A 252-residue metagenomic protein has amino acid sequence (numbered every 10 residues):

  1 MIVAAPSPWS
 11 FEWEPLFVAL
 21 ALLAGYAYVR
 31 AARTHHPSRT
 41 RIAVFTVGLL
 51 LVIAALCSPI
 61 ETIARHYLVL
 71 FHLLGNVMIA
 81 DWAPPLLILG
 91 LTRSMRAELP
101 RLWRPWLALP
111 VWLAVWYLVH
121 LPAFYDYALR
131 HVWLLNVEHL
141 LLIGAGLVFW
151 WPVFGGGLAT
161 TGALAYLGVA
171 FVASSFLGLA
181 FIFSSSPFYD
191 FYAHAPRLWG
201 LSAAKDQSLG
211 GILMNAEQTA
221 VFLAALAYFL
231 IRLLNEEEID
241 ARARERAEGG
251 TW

Functional and structural regions predicted by a protein language model:
M1-W252: Alpha-helical membrane segments of multi-pass proteins
